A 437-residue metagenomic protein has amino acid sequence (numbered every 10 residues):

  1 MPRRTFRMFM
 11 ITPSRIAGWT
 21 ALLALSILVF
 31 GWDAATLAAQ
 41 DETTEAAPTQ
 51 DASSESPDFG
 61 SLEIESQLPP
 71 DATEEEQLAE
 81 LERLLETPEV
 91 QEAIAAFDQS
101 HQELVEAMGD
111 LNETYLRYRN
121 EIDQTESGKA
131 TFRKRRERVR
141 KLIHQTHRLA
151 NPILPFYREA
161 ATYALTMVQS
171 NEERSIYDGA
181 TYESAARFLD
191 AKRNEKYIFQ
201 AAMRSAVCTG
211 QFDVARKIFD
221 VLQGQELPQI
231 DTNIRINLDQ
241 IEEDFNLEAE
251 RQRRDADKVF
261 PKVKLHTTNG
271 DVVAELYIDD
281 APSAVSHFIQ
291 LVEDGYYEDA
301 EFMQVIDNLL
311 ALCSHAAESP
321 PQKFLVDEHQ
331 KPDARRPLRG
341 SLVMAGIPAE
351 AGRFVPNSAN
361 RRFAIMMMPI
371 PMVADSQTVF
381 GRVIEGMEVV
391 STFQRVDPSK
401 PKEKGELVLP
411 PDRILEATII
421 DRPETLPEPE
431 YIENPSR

Functional and structural regions predicted by a protein language model:
M1-R15: N-terminal secretory signal peptides that target proteins for export/translocation
P2-T5, S26, E55: N-terminal leader/targeting signatures
T5-R7, G18, T43, S53: Intrinsic structural disorder/low-complexity segments
M8-I11, W32, S61: Generic detector of N-terminal low-structure segments
W19-G31: Bacterial N-terminal signal peptides
S26, T36-L37: Cleavable N-terminal signal peptides
L37-R437: Cyclophilin-like peptidyl-prolyl cis-trans isomerases
